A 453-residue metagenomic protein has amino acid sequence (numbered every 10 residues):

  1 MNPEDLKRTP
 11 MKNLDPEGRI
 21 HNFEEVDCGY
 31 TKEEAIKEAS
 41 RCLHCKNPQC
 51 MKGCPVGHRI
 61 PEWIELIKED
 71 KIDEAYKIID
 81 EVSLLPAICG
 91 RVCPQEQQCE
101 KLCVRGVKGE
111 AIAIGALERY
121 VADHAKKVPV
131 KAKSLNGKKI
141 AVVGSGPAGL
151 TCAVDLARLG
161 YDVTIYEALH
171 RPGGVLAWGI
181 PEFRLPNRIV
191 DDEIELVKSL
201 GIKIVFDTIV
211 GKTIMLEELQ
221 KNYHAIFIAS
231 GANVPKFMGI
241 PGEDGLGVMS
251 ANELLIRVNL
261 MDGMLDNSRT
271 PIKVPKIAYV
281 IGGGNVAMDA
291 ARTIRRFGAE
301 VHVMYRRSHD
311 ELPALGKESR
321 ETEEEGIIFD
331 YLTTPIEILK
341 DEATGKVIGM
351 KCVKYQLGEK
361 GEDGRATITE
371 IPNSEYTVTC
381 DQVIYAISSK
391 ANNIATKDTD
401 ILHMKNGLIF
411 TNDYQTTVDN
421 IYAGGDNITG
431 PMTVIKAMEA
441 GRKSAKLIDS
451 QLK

Functional and structural regions predicted by a protein language model:
R19-E38, R59-R91, K108-K133, V258-N259: Ferredoxin-type iron-sulfur electron-transfer modules in oxidoreductases and energy-metabolism complexes
H44-E69, I88-V121, T164, R171 (+1 more regions): Iron-sulfur cluster-binding cysteine motifs and their immediate structural context in ferredoxin-like electron-transfer
E74, S134-L135, K139-V143, D191-I240 (+4 more regions): Feature captures the FAD/FMN-dependent oxidoreductase FAD-binding
E118-S134, E195-K212, P235-F297, H403-Q415: Glycine-rich dinucleotide-binding loop and its adjacent helix/turn
K139-T164, A287-R295: N-terminal Rossmann-like FAD-binding beta1-loop-alpha1 element of flavoenzymes
I165, L169-L200, I204-V205, A291-E337: Rossmann-like dinucleotide-binding cores of NAD(P)H-dependent redox enzymes
D244-P275, K360-P431: FAD-site-proximal beta/loop scaffold in flavoenzymes
N427-K453: A conserved FAD-binding loop/helix module that cradles the flavin
